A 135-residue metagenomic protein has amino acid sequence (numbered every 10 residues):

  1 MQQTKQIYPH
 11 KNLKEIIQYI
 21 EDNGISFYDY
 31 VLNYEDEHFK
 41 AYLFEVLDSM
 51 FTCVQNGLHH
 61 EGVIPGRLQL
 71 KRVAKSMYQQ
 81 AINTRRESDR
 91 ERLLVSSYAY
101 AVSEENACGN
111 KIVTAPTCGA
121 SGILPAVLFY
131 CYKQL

Functional and structural regions predicted by a protein language model:
M1-A41: Mobile "lid/hinge" segments at catalytic clefts and subdomain interfaces of large enzymes
E37-L135: Accessory "access/gating" subregions that flank catalytic or transport cores
